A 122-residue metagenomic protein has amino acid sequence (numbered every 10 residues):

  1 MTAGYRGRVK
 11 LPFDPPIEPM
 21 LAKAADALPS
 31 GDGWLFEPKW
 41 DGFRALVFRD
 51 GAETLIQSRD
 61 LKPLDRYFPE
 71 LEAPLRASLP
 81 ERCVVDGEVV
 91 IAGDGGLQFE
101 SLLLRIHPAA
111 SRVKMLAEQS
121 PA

Functional and structural regions predicted by a protein language model:
M1-A122: Catalytic cores of nucleic-acid ligases and guanylyltransferases
